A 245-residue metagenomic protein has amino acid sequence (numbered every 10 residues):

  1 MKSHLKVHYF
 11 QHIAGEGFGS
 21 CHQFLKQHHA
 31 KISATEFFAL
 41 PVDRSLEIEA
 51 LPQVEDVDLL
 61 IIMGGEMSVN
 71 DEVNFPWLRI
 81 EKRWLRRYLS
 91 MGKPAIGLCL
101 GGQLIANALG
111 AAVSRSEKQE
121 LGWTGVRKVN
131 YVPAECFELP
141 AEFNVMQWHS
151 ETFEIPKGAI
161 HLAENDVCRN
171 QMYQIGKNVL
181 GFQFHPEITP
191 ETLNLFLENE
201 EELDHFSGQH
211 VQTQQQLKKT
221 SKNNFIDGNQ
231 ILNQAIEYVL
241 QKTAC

Functional and structural regions predicted by a protein language model:
M1-K93, F206-C245: N-terminal beta1-alpha1 cap of cysteine-dependent amidohydrolase-like domains
H8-Y9, V129-C245: Amide-donor transfer/coupling interface in amidating biosynthetic enzymes
G19-S20, D71-V73, A106-A108, K157 (+2 more regions): Short glycine-/acidic-enriched loop or helix-start segments at secondary-structure transitions that form or flank
K31-S33, A112, N144, I160: Conserved beta-strand segments of alpha/beta enzyme cores
E36-E47, G125-V129, V145, L162-N165: Short gly/ser/thr-rich secondary-structure transition/capping motifs
Y88-A112: Catalytic nucleophile loop
N107-V145: A conserved active-site-flanking secondary-structure segment within enzyme catalytic domains
